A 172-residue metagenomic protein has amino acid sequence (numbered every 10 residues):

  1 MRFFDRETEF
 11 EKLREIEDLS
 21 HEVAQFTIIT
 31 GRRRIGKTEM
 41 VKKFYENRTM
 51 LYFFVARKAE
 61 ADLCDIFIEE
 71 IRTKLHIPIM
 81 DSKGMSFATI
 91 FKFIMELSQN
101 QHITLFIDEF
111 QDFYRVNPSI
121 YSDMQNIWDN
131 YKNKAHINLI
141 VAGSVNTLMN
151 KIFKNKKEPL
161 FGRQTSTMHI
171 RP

Functional and structural regions predicted by a protein language model:
M1-P172: Phosphate-binding site recognition
